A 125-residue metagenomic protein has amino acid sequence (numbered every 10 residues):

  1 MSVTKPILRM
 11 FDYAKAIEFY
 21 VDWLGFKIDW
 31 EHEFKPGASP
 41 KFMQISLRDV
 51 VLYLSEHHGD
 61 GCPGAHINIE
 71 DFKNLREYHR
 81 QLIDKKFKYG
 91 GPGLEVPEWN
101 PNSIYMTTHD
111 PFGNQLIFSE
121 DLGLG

Functional and structural regions predicted by a protein language model:
M1-I17, A65-I67, S119-G125: N-terminal beta-strand motif that seeds the catalytic metal site of vicinal oxygen chelate
I7-V51: Core segments of cupin and vicinal oxygen chelate
F11-A14, I67-Q115: Vicinal oxygen chelate
E33-P36, H57-G59, G123: Short polar/acidic secondary-structure junctions
P36-S39, G61-P63, W99-I104: Short acidic/glycine-enriched loop/turn segments that link adjacent beta-strands
D49-Y53, G113-Q115: Short, charged/polar, Gly/Pro-enriched secondary-structure boundary elements
E56, E95-E98, D121-G123: Acetyl-CoA-dependent GNAT
